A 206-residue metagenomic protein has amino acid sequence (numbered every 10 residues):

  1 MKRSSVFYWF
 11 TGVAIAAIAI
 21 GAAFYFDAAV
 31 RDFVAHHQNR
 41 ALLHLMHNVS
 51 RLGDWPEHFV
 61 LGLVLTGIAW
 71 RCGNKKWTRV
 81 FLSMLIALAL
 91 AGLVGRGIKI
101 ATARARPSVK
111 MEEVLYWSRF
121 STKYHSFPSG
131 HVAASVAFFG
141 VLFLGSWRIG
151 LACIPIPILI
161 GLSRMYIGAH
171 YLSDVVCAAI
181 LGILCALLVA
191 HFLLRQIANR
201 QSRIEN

Functional and structural regions predicted by a protein language model:
M1-G62, K99-S121: N-terminal transmembrane-helix/juxtamembrane module of multi-pass inner/ER membrane proteins
K2-F10, E113-N206: Membrane-embedded catalytic cores of phosphoryl/pyrophosphoryl-handling enzymes
R3-F7, N39-L42, R71-R79, S83 (+1 more regions): Juxtamembrane/transmembrane-helix boundary motifs in multi-pass membrane proteins
A17-A23, A89-R96, P157-A169: Aromatic-anchored segments of alpha-helical transmembrane domains
A19, S83-A87, A91, G95 (+3 more regions): Alpha-helical transmembrane segments in multi-pass membrane proteins
D27, L42, L65, L90 (+4 more regions): Alpha-helical membrane-inserting segments
A28, D32, W70-N74, I100-S108 (+2 more regions): Transmembrane helix-loop junctions in multipass membrane proteins, especially transporters and channels
D32, N74-L144, I149: Membrane-interface loops
